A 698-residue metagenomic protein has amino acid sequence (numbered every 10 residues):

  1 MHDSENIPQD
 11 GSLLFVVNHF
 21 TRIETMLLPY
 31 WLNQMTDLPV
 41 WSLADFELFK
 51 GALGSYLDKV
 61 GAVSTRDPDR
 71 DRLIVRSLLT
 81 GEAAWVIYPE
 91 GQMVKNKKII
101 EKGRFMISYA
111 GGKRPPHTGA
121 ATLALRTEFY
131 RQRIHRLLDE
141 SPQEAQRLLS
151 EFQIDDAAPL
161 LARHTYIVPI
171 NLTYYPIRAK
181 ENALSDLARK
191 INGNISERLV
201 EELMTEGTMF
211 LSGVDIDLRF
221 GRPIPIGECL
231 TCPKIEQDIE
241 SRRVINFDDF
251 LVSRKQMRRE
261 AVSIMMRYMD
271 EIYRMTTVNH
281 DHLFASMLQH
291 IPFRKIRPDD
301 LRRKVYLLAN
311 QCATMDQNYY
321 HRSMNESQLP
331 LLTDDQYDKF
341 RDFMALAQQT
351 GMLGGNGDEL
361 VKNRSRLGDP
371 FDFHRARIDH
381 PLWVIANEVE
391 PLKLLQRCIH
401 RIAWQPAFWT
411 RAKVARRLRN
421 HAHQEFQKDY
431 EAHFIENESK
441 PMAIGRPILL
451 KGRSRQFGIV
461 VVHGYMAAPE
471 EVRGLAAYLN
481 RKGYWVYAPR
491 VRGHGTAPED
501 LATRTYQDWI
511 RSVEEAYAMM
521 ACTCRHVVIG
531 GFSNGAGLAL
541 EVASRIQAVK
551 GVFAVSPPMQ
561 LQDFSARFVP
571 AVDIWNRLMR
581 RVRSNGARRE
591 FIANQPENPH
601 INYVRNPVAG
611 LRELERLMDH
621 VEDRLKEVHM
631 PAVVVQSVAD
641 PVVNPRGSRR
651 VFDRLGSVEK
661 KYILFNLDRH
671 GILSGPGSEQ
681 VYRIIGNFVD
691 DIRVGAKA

Functional and structural regions predicted by a protein language model:
M1-W41, D45-F49, L53-D58, T65-M442 (+1 more regions): Membrane-interfacial terminal anchoring regions of lipid-handling membrane enzymes
T21, A639-V643, G671: Acidic catalytic loop of the alpha/beta-hydrolase fold
L28-Y30, L475, M630, N644-D653 (+1 more regions): Short alpha-helix in the alpha/beta-hydrolase fold that links the catalytic acid
E436-A497: Short, surface-exposed "cap/lid" segments of acyl-processing enzymes
Y487, S648-G671, S678: Catalytic histidine neighborhood in serine/cysteine hydrolases with alpha/beta-hydrolase-type architecture
G493-G495, M520, F665-I672: Histidine-bearing beta->alpha loop at or near hydrolase active sites
V628, V634-Q636, D640: Short beta-strand/loop motif that positions the catalytic acidic residue of the alpha/beta-hydrolase fold
N666-A698: Catalytic active-site module of serine/aspartate enzymes centered on a nucleophile-bearing elbow/loop
